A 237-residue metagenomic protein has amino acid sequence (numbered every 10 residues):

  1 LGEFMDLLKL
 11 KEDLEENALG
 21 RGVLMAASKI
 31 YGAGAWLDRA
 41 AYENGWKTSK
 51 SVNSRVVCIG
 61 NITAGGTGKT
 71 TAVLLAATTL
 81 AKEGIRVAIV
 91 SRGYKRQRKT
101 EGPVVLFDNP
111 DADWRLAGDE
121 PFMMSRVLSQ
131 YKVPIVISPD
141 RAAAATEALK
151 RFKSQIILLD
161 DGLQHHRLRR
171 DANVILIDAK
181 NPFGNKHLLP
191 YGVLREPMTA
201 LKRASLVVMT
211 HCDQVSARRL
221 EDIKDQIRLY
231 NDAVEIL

Functional and structural regions predicted by a protein language model:
E3-R55: A transmembrane-helix-recognition feature enriched in membrane-embedded lipid enzymes and envelope glyco-/phospholipid
I30, T70, M124, D160 (+1 more regions): Residue-level signal for inorganic ion chemistry
L37-Y42, I137-D140, I156-D161, N185-V193: Short gly/ser/thr-rich secondary-structure transition/capping motifs
S51, V57, L75-P134: N-terminal phosphate/diphosphate-binding loop that engages ATP/GTP or pyrophosphate donors across diverse enzyme folds
C58-A76: Glycine-rich phosphate-binding P-loop
D119, P139-R141, R218: Short beta->alpha linker loops
Q130-R169: Phosphate-binding/switch loop-helix module in NTP-utilizing enzymes
A148-K150, G162-L237: Conserved catalytic-core segment of NTP-binding enzymes
